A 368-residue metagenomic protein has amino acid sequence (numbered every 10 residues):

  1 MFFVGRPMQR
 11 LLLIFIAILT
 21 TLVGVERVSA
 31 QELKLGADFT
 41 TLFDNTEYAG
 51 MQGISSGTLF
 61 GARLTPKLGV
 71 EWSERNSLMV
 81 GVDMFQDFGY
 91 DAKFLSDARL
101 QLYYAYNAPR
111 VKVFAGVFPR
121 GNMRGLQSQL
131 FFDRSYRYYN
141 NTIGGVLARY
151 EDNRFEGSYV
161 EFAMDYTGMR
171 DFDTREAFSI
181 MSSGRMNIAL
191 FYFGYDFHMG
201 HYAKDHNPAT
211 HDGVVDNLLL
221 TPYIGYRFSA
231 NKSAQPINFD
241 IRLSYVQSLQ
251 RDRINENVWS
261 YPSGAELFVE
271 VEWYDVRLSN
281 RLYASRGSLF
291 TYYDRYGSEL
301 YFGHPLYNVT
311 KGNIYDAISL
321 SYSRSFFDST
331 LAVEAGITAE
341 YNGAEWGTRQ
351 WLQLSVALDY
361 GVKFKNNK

Functional and structural regions predicted by a protein language model:
F2-L11, E26, A30-Q31: Positively charged n-region of N-terminal signal peptides that target proteins for export
L13-V23: Bacterial N-terminal signal peptides
V28-L95, L100-Y106, R349-L358, K363-N367: Beta-barrel outer-membrane channel/assembly domains of diderm bacteria
T40, G61, Q101, E156-T167 (+2 more regions): Exposed, low-structure sequence patches enriched in small/polar residues
Y48, K112-R185: Surface-exposed coil loops of outer-membrane beta-barrel proteins
A49-G53, Q129-F131, Y296-H304: Flexible, solvent-exposed loop segments that connect beta-strands
G69-S77, D83, A92-K112, F118-G121 (+5 more regions): Subset of outer-membrane beta-barrel
E74, S135-Y139, Y307-N308: A short acidic, glycine-rich active-site loop that binds or catalyzes chemistry on phosphate/adenosine moieties
